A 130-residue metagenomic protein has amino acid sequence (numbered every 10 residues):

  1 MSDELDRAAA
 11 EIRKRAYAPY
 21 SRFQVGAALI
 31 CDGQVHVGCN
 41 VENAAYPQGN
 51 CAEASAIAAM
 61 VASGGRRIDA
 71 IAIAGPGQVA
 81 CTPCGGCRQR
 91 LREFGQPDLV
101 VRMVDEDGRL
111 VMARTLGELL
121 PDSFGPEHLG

Functional and structural regions predicted by a protein language model:
M1-A18, R66-G130: C-terminal binding/interaction regions
Y17, A45-Q48: Short glycine/threonine-rich catalytic loop with a Thr-x-Gly-x-Asp
R22-C31: Short beta-strand scaffold segments in enzyme catalytic cores
D32-V35, N43, G65: Short, charged/polar surface micro-motifs in flexible loops or helix N-caps
V35-H36, L110: Hydrophobic "anchor" residues
C39, P47-A58, V79-F94: Local cysteine-cluster metal-coordination motifs and their immediate loop/turn environment, predominantly Fe-S cluster
N40-V41, L116: Residue-level structural signal for beta-strand termini and adjacent loop
A58-G65: Alpha-helix C-terminal capping segments
